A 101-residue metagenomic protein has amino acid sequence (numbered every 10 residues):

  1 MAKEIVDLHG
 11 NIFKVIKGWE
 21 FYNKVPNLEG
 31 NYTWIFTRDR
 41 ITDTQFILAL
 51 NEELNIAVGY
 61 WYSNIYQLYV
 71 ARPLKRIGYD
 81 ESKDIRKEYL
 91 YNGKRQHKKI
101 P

Functional and structural regions predicted by a protein language model:
A2-F36: Compact soluble domain cores
K14, Y22, W34, S63 (+3 more regions): Intrinsically disordered, low-complexity, compositionally biased regions/tails
V25-P73, I77-D80: Acidic, low-complexity, intrinsically disordered interaction modules
A71-P101: Mixed-charge, Lys/Arg-enriched low-complexity segments
